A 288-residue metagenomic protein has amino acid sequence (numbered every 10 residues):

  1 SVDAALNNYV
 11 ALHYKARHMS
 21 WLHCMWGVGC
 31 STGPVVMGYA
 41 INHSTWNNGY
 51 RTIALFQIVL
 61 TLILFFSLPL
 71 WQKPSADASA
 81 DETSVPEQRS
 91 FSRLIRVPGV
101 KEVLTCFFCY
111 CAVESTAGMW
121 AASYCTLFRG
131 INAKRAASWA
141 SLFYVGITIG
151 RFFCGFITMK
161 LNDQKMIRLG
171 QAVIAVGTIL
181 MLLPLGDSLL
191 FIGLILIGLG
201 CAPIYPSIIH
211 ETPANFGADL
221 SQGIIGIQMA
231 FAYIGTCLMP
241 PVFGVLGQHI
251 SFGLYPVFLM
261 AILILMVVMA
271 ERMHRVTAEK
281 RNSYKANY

Functional and structural regions predicted by a protein language model:
S1-M25: Cytoplasmic helix-loop-helix junction between adjacent transmembrane helices in 12-TM secondary transporters
A16-V35, G226-M239: Glycine-rich segments within core transmembrane alpha-helices of 12-TM secondary carriers
V36-T45, C125-T126, I157-T158, V242-S251: Interfacial helix-cap and linker-helix signal at transmembrane-aqueous boundaries of multi-pass secondary transporters
G49-P69, P256-R272: Symmetry-related core transmembrane helices of the 12-TM Major Facilitator Superfamily/SLC fold
S67-S92, R281-K285: Flexible cytoplasmic inter-helical loops of multi-pass small-molecule transporters
V97-S141, V145-I149: Extracytoplasmic gate region of multi-pass secondary transporters
L161-I208: C-terminal transmembrane helical hairpin of 12-TM major facilitator-type secondary transporters
N215-F252: A late C-terminal transmembrane helix in Major Facilitator Superfamily
